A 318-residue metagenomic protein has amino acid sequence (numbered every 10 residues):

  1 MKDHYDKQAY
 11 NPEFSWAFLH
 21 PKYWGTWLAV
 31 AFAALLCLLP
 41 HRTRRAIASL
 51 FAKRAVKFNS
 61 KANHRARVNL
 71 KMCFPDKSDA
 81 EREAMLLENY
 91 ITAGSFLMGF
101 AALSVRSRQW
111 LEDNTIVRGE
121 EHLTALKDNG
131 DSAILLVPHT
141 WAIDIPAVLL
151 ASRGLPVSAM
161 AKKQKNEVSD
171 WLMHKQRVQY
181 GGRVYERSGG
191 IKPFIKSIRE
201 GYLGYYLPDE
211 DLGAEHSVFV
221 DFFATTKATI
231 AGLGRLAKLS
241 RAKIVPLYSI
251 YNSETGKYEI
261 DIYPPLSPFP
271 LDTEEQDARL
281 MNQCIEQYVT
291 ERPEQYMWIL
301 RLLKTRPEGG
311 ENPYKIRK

Functional and structural regions predicted by a protein language model:
K2-D6, Y10-E13, H20, L87 (+3 more regions): Non-catalytic C-terminal accessory region of glycerolipid acyltransferases and related lyso-lipid remodeling enzymes
K2-V137, K175, G181: Membrane-anchoring hydrophobic helices of lipid-metabolizing enzymes
A31, R65, E121, I145 (+4 more regions): Short Gly/charged-rich anion-binding patches and loops
S95, N129-S188, A214-V218, T255: Catalytic core of membrane glycerolipid acyltransferases/transacylases, capturing the structured, soluble-facing
F100-A101, H139-I143, Y288: Juxtamembrane/interfacial segments around transmembrane helices
I116, Y185, Y263: General small-molecule cofactor/ligand-binding pocket signal
